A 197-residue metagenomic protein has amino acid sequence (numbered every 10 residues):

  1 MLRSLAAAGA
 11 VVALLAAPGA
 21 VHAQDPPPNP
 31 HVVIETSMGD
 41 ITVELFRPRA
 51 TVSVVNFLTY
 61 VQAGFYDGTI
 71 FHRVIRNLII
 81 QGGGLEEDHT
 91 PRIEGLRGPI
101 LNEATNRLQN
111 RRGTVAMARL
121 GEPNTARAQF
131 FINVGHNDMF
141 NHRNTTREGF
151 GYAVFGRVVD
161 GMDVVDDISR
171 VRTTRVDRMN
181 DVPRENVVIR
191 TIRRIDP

Functional and structural regions predicted by a protein language model:
L2-S4: Positively charged n-region of N-terminal signal peptides that target proteins for export
A6-A17: Bacterial N-terminal signal peptides
G19-P197: Cyclophilin-like peptidyl-prolyl cis-trans isomerases
